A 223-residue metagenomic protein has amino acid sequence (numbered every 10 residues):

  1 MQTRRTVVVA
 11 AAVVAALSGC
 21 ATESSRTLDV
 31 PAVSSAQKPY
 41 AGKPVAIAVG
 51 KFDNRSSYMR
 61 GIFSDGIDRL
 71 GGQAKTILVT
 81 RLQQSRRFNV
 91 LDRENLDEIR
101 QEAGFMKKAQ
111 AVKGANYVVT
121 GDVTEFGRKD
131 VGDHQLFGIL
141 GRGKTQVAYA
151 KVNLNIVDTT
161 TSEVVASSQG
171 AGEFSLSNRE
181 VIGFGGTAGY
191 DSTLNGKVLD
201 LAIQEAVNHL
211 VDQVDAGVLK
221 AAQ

Functional and structural regions predicted by a protein language model:
M1-V8: Bacterial N-terminal signal peptides that target proteins for export
V9-V14: Hydrophobic alpha-helical targeting segments used for export or membrane insertion
C20-V90, N95-A103, K107, L176 (+1 more regions): A structural "domain/chain start" motif
T22-E23, I99-V165, S175-G189: Surface-exposed short loop/turn segments
V30-K38, T159-S168: Short, mixed-charge, low-aromatic patches
A46-D53, I77-R81, N89-L91, N116-T124 (+2 more regions): Soluble periplasmic/extracytoplasmic beta-strand elements of cell-envelope proteins
A171-E173: A short, surface-exposed beta-strand/turn
